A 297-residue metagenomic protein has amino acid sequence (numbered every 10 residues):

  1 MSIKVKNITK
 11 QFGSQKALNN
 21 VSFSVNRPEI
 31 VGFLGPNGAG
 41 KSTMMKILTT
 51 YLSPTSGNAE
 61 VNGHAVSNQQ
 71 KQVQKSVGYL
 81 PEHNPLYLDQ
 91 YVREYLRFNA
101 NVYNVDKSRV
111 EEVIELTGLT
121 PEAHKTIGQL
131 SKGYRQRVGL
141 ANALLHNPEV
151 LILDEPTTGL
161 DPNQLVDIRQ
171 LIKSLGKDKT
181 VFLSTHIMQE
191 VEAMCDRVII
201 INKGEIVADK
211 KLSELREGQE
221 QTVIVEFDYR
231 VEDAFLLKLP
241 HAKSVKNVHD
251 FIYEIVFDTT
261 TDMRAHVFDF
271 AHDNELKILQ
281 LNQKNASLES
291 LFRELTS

Functional and structural regions predicted by a protein language model:
M1, S14, D250-F251, E275: Beta-strand-connecting loop/turn residues
S2-V5, K10-N202, I206-A208: ABC transporter nucleotide-binding domains
N58, T126, T222, K277-Q280: Residues at or immediately flanking beta-strands
S76, Y95, R109, K211 (+3 more regions): Hydrophobic alpha-helical segments typical of transmembrane helices and their membrane-interface/capping positions
R93, M188, R230-D233, T261 (+1 more regions): Alpha-helix N-cap/helix-start and coil->helix boundary motif
F98, E112, A234, D269 (+1 more regions): Surface-exposed charge patches
D167-V256: ABC transporter nucleotide-binding domain
T259-S297: C-terminal coupling/interaction segments
